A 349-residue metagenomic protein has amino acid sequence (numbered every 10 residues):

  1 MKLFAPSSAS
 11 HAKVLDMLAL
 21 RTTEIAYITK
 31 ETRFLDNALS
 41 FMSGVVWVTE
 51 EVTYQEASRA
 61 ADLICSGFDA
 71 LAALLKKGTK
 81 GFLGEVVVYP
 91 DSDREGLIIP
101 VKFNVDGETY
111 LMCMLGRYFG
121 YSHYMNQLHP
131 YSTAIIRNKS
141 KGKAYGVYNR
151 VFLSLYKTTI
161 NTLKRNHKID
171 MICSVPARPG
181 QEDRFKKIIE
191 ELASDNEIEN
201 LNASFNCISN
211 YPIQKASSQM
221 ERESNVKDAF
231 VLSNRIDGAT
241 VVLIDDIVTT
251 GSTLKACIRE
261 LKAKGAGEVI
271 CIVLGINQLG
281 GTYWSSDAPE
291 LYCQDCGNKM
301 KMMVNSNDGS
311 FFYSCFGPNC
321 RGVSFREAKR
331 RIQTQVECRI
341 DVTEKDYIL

Functional and structural regions predicted by a protein language model:
M1-A26, E31-L97, T282-S286: Asp-based, Mg2+/Mn2+-dependent phosphohydrolase catalytic module
K2-A5, L192-P212: Histidine/lysine/aspartate-rich catalytic loop segments that bind and position anionic ligands
M17-E24, E31-R33, N37, S43-Y54 (+1 more regions): PRPP/pyrophosphate-binding module of the type I phosphoribosyltransferase fold
A26, H167-R178: Short glycine-rich phosphate-binding loop at a beta-alpha junction
V86-M171, C207-R235: Active-site-facing substrate-recognition patch
C293-C296, C315: Short cysteine-rich clusters marking metal-coordination/redox-active sites
M303-S314: Short linker/helix segments within small regulatory modules
G317-D346: Short metal-binding segments enriched for Cys and/or His
